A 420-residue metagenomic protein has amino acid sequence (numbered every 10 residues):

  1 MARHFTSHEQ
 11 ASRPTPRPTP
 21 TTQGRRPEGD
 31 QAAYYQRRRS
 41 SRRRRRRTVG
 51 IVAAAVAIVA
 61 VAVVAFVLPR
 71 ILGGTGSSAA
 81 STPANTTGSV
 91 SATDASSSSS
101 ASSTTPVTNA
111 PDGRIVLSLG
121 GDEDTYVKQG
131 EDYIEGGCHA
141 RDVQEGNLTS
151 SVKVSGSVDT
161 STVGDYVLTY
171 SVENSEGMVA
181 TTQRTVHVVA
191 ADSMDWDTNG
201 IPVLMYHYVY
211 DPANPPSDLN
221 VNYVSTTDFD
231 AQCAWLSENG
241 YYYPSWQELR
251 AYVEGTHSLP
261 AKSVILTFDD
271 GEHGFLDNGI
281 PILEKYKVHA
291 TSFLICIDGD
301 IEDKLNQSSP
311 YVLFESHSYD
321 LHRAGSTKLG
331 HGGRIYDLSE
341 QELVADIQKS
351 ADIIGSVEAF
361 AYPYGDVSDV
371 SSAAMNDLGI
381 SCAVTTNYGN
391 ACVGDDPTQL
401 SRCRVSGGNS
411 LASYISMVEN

Functional and structural regions predicted by a protein language model:
M1-R43: N-terminal targeting leaders characterized by basic, low-complexity, disordered sequences that direct proteins
S40-A57: N-terminal Sec-pathway targeting helices
V63-A80: Hydrophobic single-pass membrane-insertion segments
G76-D112: N-terminal low-complexity, Pro/Thr-rich disordered segments that flank secretion/membrane-targeting signals
S102, T108, R114, T181-S263 (+5 more regions): N-terminal pre-catalytic segment of deacetylase/amide-hydrolase enzymes
S102-T104, T108-E145: Solvent-exposed, low-complexity, repeat-rich "mucin-like" stalks and linkers
E145-R184: Serine/threonine-rich, repeat-prone extracellular segments and beta-strand-based repeat modules of secreted/surface
N199-Y223, P260-V264, E272-G274, N278-G279 (+2 more regions): Metal-dependent polysaccharide deacetylase catalytic core of the NodB/CE4 family, i.e., the active-site-bearing domain
